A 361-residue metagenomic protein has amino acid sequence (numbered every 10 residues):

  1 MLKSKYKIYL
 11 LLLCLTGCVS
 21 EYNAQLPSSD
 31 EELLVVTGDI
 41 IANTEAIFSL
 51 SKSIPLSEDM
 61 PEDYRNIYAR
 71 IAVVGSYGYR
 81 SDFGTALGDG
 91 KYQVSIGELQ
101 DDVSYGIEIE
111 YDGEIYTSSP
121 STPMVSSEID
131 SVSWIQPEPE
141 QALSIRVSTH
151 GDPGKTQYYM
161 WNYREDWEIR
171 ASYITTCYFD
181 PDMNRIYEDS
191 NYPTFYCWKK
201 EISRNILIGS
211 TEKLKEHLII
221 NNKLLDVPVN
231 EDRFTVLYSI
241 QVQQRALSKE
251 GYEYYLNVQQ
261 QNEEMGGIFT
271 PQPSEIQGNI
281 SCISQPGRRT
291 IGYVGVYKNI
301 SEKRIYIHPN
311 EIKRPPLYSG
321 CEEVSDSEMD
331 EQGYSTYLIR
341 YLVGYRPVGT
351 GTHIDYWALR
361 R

Functional and structural regions predicted by a protein language model:
M1-T16: Sec-dependent bacterial lipoprotein signal peptides
V19-R70, V74-R361: A sequence/structural signal for flexible, mid-protein segments enriched in small/helix-disrupting residues
